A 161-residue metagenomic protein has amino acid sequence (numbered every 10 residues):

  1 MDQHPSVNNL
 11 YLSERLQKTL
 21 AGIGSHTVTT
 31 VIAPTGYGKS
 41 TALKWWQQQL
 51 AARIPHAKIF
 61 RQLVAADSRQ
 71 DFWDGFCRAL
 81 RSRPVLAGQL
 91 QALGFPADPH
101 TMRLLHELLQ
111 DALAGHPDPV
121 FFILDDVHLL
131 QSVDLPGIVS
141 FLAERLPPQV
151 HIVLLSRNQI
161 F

Functional and structural regions predicted by a protein language model:
M1-T35, W45: Walker A/P-loop-proximal flanking segment of P-loop NTPase domains
Q17, L86-L124, L129-L130, S140-R145: Mid-core helix/loop region of P-loop NTP-binding domains shared across ATPases and GTPases
V28-T30, A57-K58, P119-F121: Residue-level preference for the first positions of well-ordered beta-strands
I32-I59, R78: P-loop NTPase Walker A phosphate-binding motif
A33-T35, K58-S68, L93-D98: A short hydrophobic beta-strand->loop->alpha-helix junction that borders the nucleotide-binding pocket of P-loop NTPases
T41, L129-D134, S140-F161: Sensor-1/coupling segment of RecA-like P-loop NTPase cores
S68-F76: P-loop NTPase motor core
